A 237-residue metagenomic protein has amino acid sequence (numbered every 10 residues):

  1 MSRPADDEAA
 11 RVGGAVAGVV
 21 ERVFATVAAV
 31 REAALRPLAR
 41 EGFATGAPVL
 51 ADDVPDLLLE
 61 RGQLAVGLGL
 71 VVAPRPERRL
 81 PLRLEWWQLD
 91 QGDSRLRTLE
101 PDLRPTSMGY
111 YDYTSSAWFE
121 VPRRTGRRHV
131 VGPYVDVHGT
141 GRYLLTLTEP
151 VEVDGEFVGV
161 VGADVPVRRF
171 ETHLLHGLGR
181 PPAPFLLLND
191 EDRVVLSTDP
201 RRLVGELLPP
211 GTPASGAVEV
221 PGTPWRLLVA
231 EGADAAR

Functional and structural regions predicted by a protein language model:
M1-F43, R127, R142-L144: Juxtamembrane extracytoplasmic/periplasmic/luminal helical "stalk" adjacent to the first N-terminal
A39-D53: Signal-transducing coiled-coil linker helices
Q63-T125, S197-T198: Extracellular/periplasmic ligand-sensing ectodomains of membrane signal-transduction proteins
R75, D154, F185-V195, P200: Short, glycine-anchored, charge-dense loop/turn motifs used at functional sites
T114-G139, V167-L178: Short, basic/aromatic recognition patches
T140-L174: Conserved beta-strands of PAS-like sensory domains
V165-V194: Solvent-exposed, extracytoplasmic
R201-R237: Extracellular/periplasmic juxtamembrane segments that couple receptor/chemosensory ectodomains to their
